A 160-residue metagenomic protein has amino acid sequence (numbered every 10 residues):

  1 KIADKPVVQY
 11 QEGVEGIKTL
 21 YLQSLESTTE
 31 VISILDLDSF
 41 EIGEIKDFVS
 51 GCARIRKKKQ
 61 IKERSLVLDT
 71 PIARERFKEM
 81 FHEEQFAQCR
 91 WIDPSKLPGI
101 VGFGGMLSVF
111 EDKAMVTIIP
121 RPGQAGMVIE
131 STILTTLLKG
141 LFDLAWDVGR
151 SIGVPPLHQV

Functional and structural regions predicted by a protein language model:
K1, Q9, K46-V160: PLD/PLD-like phosphodiesterase catalytic module centered on the HKD motif
K1-S65: PLD-like (HKD) phosphodiesterase/transphosphatidyltransferase domain
